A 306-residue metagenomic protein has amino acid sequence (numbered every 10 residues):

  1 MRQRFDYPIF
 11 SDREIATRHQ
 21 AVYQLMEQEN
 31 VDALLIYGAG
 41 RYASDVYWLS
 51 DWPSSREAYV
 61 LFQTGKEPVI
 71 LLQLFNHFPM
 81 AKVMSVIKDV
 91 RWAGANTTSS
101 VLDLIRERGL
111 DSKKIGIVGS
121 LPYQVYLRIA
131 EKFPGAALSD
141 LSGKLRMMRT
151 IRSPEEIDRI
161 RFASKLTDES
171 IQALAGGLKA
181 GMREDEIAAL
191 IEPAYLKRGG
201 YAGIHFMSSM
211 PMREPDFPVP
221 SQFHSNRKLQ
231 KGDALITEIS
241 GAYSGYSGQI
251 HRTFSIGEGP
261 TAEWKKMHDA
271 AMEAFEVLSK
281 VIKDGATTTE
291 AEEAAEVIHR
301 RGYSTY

Functional and structural regions predicted by a protein language model:
M1-Y306: Active-site neighborhoods and metal-handling regions in enzymes and metal-associated proteins
